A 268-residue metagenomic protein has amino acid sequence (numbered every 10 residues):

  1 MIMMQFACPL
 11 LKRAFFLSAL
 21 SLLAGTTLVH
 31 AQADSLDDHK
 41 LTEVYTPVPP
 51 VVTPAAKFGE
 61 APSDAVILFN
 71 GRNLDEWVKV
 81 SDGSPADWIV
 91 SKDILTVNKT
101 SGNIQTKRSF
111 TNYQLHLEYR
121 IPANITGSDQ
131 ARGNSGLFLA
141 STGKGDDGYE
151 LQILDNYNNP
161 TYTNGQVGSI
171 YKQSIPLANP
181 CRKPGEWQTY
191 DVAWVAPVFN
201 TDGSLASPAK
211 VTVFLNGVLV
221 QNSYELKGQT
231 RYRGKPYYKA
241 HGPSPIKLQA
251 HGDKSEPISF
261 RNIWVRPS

Functional and structural regions predicted by a protein language model:
M1-L10: N-terminal secretory signal peptides that target proteins for export/translocation
M4, L28-V29: Serine/threonine-rich, low-complexity intrinsically disordered segments
A14-T26: Bacterial N-terminal signal peptides
A31-S268: Carbohydrate-interacting regions of secretory-pathway proteins
